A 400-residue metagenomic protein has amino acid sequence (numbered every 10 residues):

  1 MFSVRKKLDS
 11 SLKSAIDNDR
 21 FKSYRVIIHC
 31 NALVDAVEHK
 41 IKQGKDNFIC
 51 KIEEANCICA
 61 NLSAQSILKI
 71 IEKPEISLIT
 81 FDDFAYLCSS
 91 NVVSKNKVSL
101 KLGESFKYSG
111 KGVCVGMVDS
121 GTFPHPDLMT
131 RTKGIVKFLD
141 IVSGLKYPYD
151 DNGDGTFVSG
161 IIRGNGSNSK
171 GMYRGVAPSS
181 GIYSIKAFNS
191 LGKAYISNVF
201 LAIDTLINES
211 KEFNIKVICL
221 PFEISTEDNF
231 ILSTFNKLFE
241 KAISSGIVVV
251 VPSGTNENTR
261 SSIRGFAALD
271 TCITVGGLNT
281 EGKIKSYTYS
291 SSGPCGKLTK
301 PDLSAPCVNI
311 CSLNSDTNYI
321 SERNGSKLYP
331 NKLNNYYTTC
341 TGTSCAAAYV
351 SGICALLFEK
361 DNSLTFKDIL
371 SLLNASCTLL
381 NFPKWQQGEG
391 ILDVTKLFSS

Functional and structural regions predicted by a protein language model:
M1-K13, R25-I28, D35-E104, G388: Autoinhibitory propeptides
A85-L87, G121-F123, N189-L191, I224-E227 (+3 more regions): Solvent-exposed loop/turn segments at secondary-structure junctions within structured extracellular/periplasmic domains
S105-M117, G121-V136, K146-I196, F213-K216 (+3 more regions): Subtilisin-like serine protease catalytic core
D119, A267-A355: Extracellular S/T/G-rich loop segment that most often corresponds to the catalytic His/Ser-adjacent loop
S143-T156, T338-A348: Gly/Ser-rich catalytic serine loop of serine hydrolases
R163-G164, D204-T205, S351-E359: Short glycine/serine- and small hydrophobic-enriched flexible loop segments
F188-T271, T339-T341, C345-A347, W385-Q386: Substrate-binding/access-modulating region of protease and related hydrolase catalytic domains
I215-C219, E359-S400: C-terminal subdomain of the subtilisin-like protease fold in secreted/lumenal serine endopeptidases
